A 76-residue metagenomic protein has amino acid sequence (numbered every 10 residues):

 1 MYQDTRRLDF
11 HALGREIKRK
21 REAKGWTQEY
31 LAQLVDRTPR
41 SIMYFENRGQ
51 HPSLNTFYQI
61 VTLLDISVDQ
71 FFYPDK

Functional and structural regions predicted by a protein language model:
M1-A23: A short, Lys/Arg-rich alpha-helix, primarily the initiator
D9, E16, T27, N47 (+1 more regions): An amphipathic alpha-helix/helix-turn recognition signal
R15-Y30, L34, Q59: Short basic helix-loop element that most often maps to the first helix and adjoining turn of HTH DNA-binding modules
I17, L31-A32, I42-F45, F71: Conserved hydrophobic/aromatic packing and binding residues within compact polymer-binding modules
D36-H51: Recognition helix of helix-turn-helix/homeodomain-like DNA-binding domains that insert into the DNA major groove
N55-Q70: DNA major-groove recognition helix of helix-turn-helix/homeodomain DNA-binding modules
Q70-K76: Short amphipathic recognition helices of helix-turn-helix/homeodomain-type DNA-binding modules
